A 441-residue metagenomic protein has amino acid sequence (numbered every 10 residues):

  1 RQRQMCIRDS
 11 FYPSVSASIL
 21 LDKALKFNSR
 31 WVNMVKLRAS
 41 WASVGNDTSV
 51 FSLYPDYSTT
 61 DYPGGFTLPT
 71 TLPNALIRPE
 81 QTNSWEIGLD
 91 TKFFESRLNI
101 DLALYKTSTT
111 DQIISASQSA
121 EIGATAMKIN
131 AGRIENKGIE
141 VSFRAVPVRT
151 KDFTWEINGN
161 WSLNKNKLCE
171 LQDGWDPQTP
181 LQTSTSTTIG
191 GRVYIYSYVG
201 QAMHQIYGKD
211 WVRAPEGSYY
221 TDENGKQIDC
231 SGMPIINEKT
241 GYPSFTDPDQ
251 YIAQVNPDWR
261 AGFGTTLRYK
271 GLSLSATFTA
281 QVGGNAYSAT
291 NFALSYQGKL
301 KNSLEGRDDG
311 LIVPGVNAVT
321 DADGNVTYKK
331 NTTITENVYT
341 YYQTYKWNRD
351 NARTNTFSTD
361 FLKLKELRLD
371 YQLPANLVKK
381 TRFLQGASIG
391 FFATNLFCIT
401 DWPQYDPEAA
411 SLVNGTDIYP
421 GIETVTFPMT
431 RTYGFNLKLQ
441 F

Functional and structural regions predicted by a protein language model:
R1-Q4, R8-V193, N351-F441: Extracellular/periplasmic, surface-exposed regions of secreted and cell-surface proteins
P55, L104-K106, T279-V282, N291-F292: A short beta-strand motif that forms part of the nucleic acid-binding face of small beta-barrel RNA-binding folds
L68, G241-T246, Q343-A352: Short glycine/proline-rich turn/loop motifs
I129, V146-V255, S295-Q297, K301-T332 (+1 more regions): Conserved small-residue
N158, D247, P257-G271, K365-D370 (+1 more regions): Conserved SET/PR-domain catalytic core that frames the SAM/AdoMet-binding pocket
Y219, E223-K226, A289, L377-K380 (+1 more regions): Low-complexity, polar-biased intrinsically disordered regions enriched in Pro/Ser/Thr/Gly
I252-A289: Glycine-rich, aromatic-lined ligand/substrate-binding cores of catalytic and carbohydrate-binding domains
Q281-S388, A393: Extracytoplasmic gating/loop element in the C-terminal half of outer-membrane beta-barrel translocons and assembly
